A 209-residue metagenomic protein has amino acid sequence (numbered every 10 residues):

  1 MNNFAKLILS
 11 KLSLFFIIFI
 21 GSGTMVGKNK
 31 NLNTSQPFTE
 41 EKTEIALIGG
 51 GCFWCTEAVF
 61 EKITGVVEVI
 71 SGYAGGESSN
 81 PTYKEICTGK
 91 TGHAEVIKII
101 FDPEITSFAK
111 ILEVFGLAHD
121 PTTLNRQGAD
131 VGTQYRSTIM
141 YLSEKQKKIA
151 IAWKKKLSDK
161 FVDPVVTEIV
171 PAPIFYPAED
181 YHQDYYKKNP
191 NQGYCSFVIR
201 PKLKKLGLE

Functional and structural regions predicted by a protein language model:
N2-F15, F19-E209: Flexible coil/turn and secondary-structure edge motifs
